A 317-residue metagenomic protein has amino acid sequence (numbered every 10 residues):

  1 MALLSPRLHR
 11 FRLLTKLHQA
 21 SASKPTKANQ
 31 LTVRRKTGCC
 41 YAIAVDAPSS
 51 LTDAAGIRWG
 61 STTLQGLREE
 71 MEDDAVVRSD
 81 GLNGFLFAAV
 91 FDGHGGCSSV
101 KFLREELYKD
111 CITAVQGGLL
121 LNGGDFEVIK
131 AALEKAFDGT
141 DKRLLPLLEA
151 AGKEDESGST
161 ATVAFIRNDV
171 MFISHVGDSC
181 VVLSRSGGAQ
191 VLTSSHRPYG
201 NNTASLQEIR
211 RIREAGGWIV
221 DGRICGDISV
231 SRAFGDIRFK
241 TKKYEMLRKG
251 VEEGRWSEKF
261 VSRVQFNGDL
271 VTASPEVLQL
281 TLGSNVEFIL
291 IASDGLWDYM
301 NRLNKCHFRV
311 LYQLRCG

Functional and structural regions predicted by a protein language model:
M1-G317: PP2C/PPM-type serine/threonine phosphatase catalytic domain
